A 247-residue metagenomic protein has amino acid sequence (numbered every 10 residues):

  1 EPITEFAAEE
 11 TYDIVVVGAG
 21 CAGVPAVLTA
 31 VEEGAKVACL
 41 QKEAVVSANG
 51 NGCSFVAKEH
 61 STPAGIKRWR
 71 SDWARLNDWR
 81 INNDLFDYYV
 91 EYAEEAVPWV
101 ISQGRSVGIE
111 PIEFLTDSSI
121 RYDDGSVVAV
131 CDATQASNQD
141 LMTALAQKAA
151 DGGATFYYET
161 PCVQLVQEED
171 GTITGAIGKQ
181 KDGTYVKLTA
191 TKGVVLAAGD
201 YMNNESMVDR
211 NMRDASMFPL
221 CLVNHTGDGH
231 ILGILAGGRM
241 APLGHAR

Functional and structural regions predicted by a protein language model:
E1-I14: Extreme N-terminal leader/targeting segments of oxidoreductases
I14-A38: N-terminal Rossmann-like FAD-binding beta1-loop-alpha1 element of flavoenzymes
V31-N51: Glycine-rich FAD pyrophosphate-binding loop
V56-Y89: Glycine-rich active-site loop/strand segments that organize a redox cofactor
R80-L85, Q103-T116, R239-P242, A246: A short alpha-helix-loop-beta-strand transition element characteristic of N-terminal alpha/beta dinucleotide-binding
E91-Y185, N204-S206: Conserved redox-cofactor binding core of oxidoreductases
K181-T184, T189-R247: Glycine-rich loop(s) and the adjacent beta-strand/alpha-helix scaffold that form part
